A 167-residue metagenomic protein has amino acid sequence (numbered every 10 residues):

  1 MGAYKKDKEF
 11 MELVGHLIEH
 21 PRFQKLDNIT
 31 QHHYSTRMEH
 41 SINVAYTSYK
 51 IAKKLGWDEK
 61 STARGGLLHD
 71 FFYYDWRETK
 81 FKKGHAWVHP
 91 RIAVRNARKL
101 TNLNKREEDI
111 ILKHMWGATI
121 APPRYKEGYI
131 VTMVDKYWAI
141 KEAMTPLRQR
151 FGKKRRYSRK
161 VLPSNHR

Functional and structural regions predicted by a protein language model:
M1-R167: Metal-dependent phosphohydrolase cores
